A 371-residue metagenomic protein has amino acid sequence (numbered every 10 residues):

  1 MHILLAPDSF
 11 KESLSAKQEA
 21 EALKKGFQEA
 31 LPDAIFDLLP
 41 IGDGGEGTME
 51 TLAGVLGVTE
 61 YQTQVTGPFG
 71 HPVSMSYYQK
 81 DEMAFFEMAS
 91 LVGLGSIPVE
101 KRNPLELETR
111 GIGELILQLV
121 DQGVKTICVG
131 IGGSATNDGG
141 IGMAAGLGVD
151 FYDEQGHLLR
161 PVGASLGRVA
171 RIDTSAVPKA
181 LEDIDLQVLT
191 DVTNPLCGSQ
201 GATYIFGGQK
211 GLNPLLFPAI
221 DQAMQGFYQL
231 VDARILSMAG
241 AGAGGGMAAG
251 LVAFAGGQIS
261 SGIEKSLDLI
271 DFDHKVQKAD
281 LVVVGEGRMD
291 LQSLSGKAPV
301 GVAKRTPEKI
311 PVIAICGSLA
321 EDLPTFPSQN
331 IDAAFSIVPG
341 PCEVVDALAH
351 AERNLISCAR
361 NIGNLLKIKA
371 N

Functional and structural regions predicted by a protein language model:
H2-I131, A135-N371: N-terminal loops that bind phosphate or other acidic moieties and the adjacent beta-alpha structural core
